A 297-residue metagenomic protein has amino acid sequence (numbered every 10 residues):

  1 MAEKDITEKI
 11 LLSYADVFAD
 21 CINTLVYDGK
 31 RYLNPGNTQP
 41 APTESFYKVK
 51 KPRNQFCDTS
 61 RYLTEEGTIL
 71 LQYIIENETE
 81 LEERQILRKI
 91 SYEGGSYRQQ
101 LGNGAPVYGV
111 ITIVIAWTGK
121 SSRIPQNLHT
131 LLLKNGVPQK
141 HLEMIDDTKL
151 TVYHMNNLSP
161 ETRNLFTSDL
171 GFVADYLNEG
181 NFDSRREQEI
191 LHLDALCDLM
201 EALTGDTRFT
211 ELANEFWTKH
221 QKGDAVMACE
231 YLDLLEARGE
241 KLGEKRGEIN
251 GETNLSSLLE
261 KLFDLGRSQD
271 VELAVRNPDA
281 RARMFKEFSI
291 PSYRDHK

Functional and structural regions predicted by a protein language model:
M1-K219: Conserved single-residue anchors adjacent to enzymatic active/cofactor-binding motifs
E66-T79, Y153, D175-K297: Short, charged alpha-helical interaction segments and adjacent helix-coil junctions
